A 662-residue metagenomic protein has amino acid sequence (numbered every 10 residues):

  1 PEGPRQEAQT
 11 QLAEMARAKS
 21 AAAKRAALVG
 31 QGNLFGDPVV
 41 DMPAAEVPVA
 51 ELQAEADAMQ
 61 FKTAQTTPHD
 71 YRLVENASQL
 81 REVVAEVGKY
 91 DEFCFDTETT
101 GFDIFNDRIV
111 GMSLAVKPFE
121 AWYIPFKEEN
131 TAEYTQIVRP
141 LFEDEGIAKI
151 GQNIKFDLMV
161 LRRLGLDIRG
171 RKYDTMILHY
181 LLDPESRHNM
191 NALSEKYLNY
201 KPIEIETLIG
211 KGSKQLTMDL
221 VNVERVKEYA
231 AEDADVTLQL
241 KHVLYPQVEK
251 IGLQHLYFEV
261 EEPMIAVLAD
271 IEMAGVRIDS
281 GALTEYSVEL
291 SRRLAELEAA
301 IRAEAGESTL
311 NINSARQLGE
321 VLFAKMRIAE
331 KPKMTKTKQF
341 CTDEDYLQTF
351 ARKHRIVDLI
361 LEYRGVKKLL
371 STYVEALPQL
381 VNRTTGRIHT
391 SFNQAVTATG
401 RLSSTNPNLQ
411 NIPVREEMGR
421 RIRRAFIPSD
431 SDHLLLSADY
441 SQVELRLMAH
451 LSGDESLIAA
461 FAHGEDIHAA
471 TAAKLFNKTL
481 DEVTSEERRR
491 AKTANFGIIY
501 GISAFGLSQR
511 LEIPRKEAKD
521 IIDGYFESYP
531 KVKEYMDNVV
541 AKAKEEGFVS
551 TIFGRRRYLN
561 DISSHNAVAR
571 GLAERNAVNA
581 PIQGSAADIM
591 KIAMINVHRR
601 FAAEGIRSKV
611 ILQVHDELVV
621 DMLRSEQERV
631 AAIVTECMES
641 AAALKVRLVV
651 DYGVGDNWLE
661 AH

Functional and structural regions predicted by a protein language model:
P1-K127, E143, Q152-I154, R169 (+13 more regions): Conserved "right-hand" nucleotidyltransferase catalytic core of DNA-directed polymerases
T131-G146: Short, basic/hydrophobic alpha-helical segments
G146-Q152, L161-R162, R423-M448, S456-K492: Conserved catalytic alpha/beta cores of large enzymes that bind or transform nucleotide phosphates and polynucleotides
I150, S314, G400, D439 (+7 more regions): Hydrophobic, well-ordered secondary-structure elements that form the walls of internal hydrophobic environments
R162-K172, S186-A192, D454-I458: A short alpha->loop->secondary-structure connector
D167-D183, G464-H468: Conserved beta-strand -> loop -> alpha-helix junction used to position metal-binding or nucleic-acid-contacting
L216, A266, M273, K333 (+7 more regions): Conserved catalytic core of nucleic-acid polymerases
V597-D651: C-terminal structured "cap/appendage" subdomains that terminate the fold
